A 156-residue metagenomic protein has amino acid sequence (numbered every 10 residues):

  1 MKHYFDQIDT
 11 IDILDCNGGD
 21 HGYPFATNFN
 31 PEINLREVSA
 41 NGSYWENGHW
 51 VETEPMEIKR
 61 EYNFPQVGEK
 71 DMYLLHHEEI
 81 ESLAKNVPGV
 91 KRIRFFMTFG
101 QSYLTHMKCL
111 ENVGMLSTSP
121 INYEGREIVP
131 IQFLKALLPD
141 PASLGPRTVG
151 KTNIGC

Functional and structural regions predicted by a protein language model:
H3-C156: C-terminal catalytic/substrate-binding lobe primarily of soluble NAD(P)-dependent oxidoreductases
